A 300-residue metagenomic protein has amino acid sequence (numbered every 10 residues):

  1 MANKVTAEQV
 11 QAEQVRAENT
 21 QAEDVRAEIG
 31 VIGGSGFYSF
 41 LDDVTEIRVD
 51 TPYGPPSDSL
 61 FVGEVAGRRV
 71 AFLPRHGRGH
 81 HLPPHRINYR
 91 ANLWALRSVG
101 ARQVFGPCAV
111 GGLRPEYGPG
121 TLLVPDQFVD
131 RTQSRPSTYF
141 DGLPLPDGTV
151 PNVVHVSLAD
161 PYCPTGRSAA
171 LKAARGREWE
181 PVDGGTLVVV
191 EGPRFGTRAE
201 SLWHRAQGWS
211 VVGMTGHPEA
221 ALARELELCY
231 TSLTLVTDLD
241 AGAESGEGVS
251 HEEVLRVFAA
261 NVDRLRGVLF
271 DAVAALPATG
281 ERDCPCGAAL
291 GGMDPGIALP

Functional and structural regions predicted by a protein language model:
A2-A7, Q21-L158: Metabolite-binding pocket within alpha/beta catalytic cores that recognizes anionic/polar moieties
R97-G100, R205, R224: Non-catalytic positions within long, well-ordered alpha-helices that form the structural scaffold/packing of enzyme
R102-Q103, S210, C229: Short acidic/polar active-site loop segments enriched in Thr and Asp
P161-R205: Active-site rim beta-loop-alpha module in soluble metabolic enzymes
M214-E252: Zn-dependent metallopeptidase/amidohydrolase metal-coordination segment
A241-G291: His/Asp/Glu-rich mid-to-C-terminal helical/loop segments that flank catalytic regions of hydrolases
L290-P300: Acidic, Ser/Thr-rich low-complexity intrinsically disordered segments
